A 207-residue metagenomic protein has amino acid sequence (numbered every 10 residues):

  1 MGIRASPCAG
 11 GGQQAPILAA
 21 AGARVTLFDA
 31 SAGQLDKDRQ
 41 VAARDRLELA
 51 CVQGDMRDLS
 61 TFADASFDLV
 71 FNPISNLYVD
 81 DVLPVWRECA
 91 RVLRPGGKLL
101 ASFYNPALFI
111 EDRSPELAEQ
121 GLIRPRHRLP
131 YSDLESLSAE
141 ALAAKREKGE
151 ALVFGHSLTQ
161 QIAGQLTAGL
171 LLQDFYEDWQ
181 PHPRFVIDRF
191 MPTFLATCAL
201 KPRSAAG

Functional and structural regions predicted by a protein language model:
M1-D58: Class I SAM-dependent methyltransferase SAM/SAH-binding core
R57-V70: A short acidic, Gly/Pro-enriched loop at the edge of an enzyme's catalytic core that lines a small-molecule cofactor
D68-L83: A short SAM/SAH-binding and catalytic strip from SAM-dependent methyltransferases
L83-K98: A short glycine-rich, Lys/Arg-flanked "PGG" loop and its adjoining helix->strand segment in the class I
K98-A139: Conserved class I S-adenosyl-L-methionine
L152-F175: Short alpha-helix
A168-L170, F185-G207: Core SAM-dependent methyltransferase catalytic element
